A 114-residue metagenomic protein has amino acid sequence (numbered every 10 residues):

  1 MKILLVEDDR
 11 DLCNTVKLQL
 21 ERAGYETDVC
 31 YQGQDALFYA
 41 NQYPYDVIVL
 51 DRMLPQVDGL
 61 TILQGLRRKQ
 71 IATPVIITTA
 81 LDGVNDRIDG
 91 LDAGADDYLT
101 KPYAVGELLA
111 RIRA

Functional and structural regions predicted by a protein language model:
M1-A114: N-terminal/domain-start alpha-helical segments
